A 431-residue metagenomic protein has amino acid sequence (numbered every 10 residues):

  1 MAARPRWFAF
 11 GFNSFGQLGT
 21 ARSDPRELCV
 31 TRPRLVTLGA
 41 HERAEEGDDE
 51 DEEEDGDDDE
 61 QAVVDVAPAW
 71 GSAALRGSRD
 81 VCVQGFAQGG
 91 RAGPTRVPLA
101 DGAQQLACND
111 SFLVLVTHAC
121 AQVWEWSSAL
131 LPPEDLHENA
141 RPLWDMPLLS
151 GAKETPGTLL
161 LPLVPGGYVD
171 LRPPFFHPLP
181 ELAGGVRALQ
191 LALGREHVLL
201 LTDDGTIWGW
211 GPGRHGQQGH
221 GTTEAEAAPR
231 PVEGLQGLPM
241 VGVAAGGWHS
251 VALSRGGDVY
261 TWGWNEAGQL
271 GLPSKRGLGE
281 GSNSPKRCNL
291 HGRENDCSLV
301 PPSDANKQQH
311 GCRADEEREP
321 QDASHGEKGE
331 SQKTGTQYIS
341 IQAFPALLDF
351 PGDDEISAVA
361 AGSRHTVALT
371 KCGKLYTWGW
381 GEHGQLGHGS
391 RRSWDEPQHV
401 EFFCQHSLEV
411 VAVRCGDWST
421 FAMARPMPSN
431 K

Functional and structural regions predicted by a protein language model:
M1-V30, R43-G47, D65, C82-L99 (+8 more regions): Short glycine/serine- and acidic-residue-enriched loop/turn motifs that recur at repeat junctions
R4-P5, V64, W70-G71, R79 (+8 more regions): Short coil/turn segments that connect the beta-strands within blades of beta-propeller domains
A9, S72-L75, V83, F112-L115 (+8 more regions): Conserved core positions of repeat-based scaffolds
E27-V30, E60, A100, G185 (+9 more regions): Short loop/turn positions that demarcate and connect the beta-strands within blades of beta-propeller repeat domains
T37, A67, A107, L115 (+10 more regions): Conserved beta-strand position repeated across blades of beta-propeller domains
D55-D58, T95-A100, Q105, P180-A183 (+4 more regions): Surface loop/turn motifs at the tips and blade-to-blade linkers of beta-strand repeat domains
Q61-V63, D101-L106, D110, V410: Repeated scaffold domains used in trafficking and secretory/extracellular systems, primarily beta-propellers
E327, P351-H383: Loop/turn-rich, solvent-exposed surfaces of beta-rich toroidal or solenoidal domains
